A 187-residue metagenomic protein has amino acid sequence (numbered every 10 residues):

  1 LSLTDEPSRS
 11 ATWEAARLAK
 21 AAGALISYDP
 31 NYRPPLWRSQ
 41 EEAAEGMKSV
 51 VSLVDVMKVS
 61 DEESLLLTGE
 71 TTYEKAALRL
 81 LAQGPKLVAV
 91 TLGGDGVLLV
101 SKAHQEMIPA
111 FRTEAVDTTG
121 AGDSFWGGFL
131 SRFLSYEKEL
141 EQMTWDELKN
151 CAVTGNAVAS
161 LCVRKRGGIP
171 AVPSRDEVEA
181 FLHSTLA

Functional and structural regions predicted by a protein language model:
S2-R79, P85-K86, D95-G96: Conserved beta-alpha-beta core of the PfkB/ribokinase-like small-molecule kinase fold
R17-A21, G69-A187: Conserved phosphate-binding/catalytic region of the ribokinase-like
